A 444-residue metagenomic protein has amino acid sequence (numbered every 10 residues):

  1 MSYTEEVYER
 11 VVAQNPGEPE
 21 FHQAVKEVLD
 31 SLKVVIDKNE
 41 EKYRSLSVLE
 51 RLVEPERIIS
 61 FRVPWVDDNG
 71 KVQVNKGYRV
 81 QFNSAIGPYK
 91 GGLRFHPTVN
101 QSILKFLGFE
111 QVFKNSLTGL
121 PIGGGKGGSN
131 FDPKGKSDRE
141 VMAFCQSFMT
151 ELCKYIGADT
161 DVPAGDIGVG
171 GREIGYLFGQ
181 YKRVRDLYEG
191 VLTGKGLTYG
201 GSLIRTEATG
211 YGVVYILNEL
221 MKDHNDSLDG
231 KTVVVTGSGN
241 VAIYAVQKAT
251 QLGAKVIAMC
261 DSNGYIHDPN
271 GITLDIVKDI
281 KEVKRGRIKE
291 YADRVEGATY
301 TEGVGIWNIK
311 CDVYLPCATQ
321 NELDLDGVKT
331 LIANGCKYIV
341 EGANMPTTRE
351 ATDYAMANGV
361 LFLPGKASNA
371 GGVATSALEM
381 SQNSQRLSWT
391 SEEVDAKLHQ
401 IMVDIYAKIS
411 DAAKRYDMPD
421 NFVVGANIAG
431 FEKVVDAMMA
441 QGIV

Functional and structural regions predicted by a protein language model:
S2-A24, L220-M221, I332-V444: Adenosine-phosphate binding glycine-rich loop
P19-H22, K38-S45, G119, I156-G165 (+4 more regions): Flexible, glycine/charged-enriched surface loops at secondary-structure junctions
E41-K71: Structured beta-strand/loop patches that form or line metal/cofactor-binding pockets in enzymes
I59, P64-I122, K126, N130: Phosphate-interaction motifs
H96, N115-D229: Glycine/serine-rich phosphate-binding loop and adjoining beta1-alpha1 elements at the start of nucleotide-handling
T193-G196, G201-N308: Glycine-rich phosphate/diphosphate-binding loop of Rossmann-like nucleotide-binding domains
G264-F362, A367: Rossmann-like adenosine-cofactor binding region
